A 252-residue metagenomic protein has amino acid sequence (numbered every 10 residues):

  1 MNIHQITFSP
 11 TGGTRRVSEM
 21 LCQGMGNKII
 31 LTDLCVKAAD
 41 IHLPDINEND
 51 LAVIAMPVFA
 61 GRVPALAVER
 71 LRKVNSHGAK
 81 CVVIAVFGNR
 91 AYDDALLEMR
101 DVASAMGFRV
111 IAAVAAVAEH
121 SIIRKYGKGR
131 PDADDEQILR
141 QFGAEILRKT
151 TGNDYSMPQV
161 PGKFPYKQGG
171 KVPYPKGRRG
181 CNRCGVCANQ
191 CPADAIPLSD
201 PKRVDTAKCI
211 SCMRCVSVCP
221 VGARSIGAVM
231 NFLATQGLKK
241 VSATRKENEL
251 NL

Functional and structural regions predicted by a protein language model:
N2-T7, T11-V36, H42-G170, G227-L252: FMN-binding flavodoxin-like domain, especially the glycine-rich phosphate-binding loop
S156-P192: A mid-sequence, solvent-exposed acidic-amphipathic segment
G177, N182-I210, R214-N231: Iron-sulfur cluster-binding cysteine motifs and their immediate structural context in ferredoxin-like electron-transfer
